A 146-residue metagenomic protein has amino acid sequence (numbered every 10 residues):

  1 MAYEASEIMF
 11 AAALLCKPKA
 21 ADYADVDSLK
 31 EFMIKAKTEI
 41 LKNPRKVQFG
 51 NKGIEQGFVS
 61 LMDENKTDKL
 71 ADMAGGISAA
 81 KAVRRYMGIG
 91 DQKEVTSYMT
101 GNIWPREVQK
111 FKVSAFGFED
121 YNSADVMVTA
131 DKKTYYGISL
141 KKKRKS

Functional and structural regions predicted by a protein language model:
M1-S146: Short, positively charged
